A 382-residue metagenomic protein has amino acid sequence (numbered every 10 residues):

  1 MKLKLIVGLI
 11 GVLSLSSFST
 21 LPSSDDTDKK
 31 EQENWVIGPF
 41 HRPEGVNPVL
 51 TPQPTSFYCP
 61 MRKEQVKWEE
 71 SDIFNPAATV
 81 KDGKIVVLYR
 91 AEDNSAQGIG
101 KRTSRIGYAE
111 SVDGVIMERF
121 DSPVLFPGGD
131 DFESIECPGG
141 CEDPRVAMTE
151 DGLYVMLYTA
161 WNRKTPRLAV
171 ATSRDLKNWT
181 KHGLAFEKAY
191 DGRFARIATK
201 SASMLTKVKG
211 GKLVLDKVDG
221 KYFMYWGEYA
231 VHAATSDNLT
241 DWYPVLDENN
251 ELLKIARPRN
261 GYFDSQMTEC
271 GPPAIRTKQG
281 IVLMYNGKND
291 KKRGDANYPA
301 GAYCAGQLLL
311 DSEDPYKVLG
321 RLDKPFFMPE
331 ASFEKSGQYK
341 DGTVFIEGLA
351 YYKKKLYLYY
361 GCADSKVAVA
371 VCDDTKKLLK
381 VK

Functional and structural regions predicted by a protein language model:
M1-I6: Bacterial N-terminal signal peptides that target proteins for export
V7-S16: Bacterial N-terminal signal peptides
F18-G139, A147-Q266, I275-Y339, K353-K382: Beta-rich carbohydrate-recognition and catalytic domains
R145-V146, L349: Residue-level detector of beta-strand face positions
E334-S336, V344-G348: Short glycine-rich, acidic/polar surface loops and turns
